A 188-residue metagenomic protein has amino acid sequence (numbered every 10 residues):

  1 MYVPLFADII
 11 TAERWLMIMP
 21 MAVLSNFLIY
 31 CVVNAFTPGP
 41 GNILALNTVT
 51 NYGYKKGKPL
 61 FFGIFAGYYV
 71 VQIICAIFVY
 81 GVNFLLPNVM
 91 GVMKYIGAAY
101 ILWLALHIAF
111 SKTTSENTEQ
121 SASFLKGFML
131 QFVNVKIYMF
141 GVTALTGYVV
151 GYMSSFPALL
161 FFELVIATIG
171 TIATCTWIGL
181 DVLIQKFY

Functional and structural regions predicted by a protein language model:
Y2-T37, K58, T118-K136, G141 (+1 more regions): Small-residue-enriched transmembrane helix starts and helix-helix packing motifs in multi-pass inner-membrane proteins
M21-G91, T143-F162: Juxtamembrane transmembrane-helix termini in multi-pass membrane transport proteins
G41, G67, V71-V79, I101-L104 (+2 more regions): Alpha-helical transmembrane segments and their lipid-water interface positions in multi-pass membrane proteins
L46, K112, Y138-G141: Active-site-proximal flexible loops/turns
N47, A98-A99, S121-A122: Hydrophobic alpha-helical segments and helix-packing faces
F84-T113, G170-L180, Q185-Y188: Selective transmembrane alpha-helices of multi-pass membrane proteins
L106-L130, G151, Q185-F187: Cytosolic-biased juxtamembrane loops and peripheral soluble domains of multi-pass membrane proteins
